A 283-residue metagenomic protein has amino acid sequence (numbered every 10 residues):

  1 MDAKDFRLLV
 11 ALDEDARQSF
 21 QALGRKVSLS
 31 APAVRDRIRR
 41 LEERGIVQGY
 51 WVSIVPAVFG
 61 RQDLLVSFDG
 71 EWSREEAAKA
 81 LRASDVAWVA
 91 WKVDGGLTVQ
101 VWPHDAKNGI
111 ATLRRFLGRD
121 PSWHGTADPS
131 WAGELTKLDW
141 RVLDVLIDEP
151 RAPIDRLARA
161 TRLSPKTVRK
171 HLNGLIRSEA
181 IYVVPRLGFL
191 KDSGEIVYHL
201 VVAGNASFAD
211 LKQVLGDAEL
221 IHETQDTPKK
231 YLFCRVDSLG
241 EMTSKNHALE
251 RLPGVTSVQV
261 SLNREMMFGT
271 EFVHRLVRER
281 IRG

Functional and structural regions predicted by a protein language model:
M1-G283: A compositional/biophysical signature of low hydrophobicity enriched in polar/charged and small residues
